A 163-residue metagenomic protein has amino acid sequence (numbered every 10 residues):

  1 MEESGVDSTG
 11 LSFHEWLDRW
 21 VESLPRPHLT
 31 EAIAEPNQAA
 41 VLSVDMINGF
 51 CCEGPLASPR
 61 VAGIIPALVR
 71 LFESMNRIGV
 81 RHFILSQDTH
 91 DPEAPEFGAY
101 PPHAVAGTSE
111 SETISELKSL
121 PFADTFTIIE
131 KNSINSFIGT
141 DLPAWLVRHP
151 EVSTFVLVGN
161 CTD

Functional and structural regions predicted by a protein language model:
M1-T127: Active-site acidic carboxylates
G49, T89-H90, I134, C161-D163: Short glycine-rich anion-binding loops that position phosphate/pyrophosphate groups of nucleotides and phosphorylated
A57-V61, V158-D163: Short, glycine-rich nucleotide/cofactor-binding loops
T108-T162: Internal catalytic-core helix/loop-beta-alpha segment that presents or stabilizes conserved functional determinants
